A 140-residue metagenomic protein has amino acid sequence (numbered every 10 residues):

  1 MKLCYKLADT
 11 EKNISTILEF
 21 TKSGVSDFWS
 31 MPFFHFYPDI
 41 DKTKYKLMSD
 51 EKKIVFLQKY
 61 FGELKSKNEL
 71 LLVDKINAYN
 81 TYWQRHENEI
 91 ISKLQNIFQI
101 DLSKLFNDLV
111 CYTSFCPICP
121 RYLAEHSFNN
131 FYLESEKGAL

Functional and structural regions predicted by a protein language model:
M1-T81: N-terminal low-structure segments adjacent to metalloprotease catalytic domains across cellular compartments
T10, N130-F131: Short linear motifs in intrinsically disordered/low-complexity regions
E63-N130: Auxiliary, metal-adjacent structural segments of Zn-dependent hydrolase domains
Y132-E136: Structured, helix-rich domain cores that form ligand/interaction pockets
A139-L140: Active-site recognition of the HExxH zinc-binding catalytic motif
